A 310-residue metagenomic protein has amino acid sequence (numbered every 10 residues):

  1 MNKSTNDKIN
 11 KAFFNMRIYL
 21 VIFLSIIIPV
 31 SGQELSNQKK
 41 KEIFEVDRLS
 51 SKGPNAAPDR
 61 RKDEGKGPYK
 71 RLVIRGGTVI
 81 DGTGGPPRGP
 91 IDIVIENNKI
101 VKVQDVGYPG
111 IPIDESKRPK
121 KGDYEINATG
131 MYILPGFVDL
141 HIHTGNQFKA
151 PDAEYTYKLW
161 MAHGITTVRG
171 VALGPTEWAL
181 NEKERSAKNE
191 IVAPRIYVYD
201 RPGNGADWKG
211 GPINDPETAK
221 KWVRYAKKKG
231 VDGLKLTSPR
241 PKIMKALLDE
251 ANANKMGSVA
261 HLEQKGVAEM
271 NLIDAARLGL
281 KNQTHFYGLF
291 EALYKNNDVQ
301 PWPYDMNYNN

Functional and structural regions predicted by a protein language model:
M1-M16: N-terminal secretory signal peptides that target proteins for export/translocation
R17-L24: Sec-dependent signal peptide hydrophobic core
L24-S31: Hydrophobic h-region of N-terminal signal peptides that target proteins for export in Gram-negative bacteria
K39-N55, R60, A128, Y132-L140 (+2 more regions): Divalent-metal coordination cores built from histidine and acidic residues
L49-L72, V79, T83-L134: Histidine-rich, glycine-flanked metal-binding segment
K70, R75, G89-I91, G164 (+2 more regions): Envelope-exposed proteins and targeting segments
T144-N146: Short active-site segment of divalent metal-dependent hydrolases/proteases that encodes the spacing between
